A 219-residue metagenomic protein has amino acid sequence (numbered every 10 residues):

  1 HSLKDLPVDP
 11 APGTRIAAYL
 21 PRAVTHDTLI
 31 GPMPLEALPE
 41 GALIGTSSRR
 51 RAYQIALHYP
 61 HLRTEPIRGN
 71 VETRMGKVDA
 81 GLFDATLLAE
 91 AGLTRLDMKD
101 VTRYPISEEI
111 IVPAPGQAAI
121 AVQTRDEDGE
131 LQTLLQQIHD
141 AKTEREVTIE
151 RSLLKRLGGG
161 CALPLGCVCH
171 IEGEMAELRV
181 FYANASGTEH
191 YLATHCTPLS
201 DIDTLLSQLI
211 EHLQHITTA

Functional and structural regions predicted by a protein language model:
L3-H61: A conserved helix-loop-strand patch within extracytoplasmic ligand-binding domains of the periplasmic binding
L6, L57-A219: Small-molecule-sensing regulatory modules
